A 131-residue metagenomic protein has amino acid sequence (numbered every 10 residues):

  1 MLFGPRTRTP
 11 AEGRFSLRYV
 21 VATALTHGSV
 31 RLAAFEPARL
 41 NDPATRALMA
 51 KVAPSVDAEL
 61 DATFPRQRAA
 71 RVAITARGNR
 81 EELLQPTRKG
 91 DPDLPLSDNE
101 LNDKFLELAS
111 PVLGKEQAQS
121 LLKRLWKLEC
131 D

Functional and structural regions predicted by a protein language model:
M1-D131: Terminal-appendage/accessory-domain detector
